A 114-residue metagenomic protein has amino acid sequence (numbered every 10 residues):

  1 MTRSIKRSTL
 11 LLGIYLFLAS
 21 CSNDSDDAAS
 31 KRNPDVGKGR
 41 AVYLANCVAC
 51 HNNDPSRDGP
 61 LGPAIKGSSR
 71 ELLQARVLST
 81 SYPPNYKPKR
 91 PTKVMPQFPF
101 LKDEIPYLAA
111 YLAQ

Functional and structural regions predicted by a protein language model:
M1-A19: Sec-dependent bacterial lipoprotein signal peptides
F17, Y43, P96: Conserved Rossmann-like nucleotide-binding pocket used by diverse enzymes that bind dinucleotide cofactors
C21-V42, D58-L61: Electrostatic cytochrome c docking/interface patches
N23, A49-N52, Q97: Disulfide-rich extracellular modules and peptides
R32-N53, Q74-A75: Sequence/structural segment immediately N-terminal to covalent heme-attachment motifs in c-type and related
D54-P55, S69: A mature extracytoplasmic/lumenal domain signature
A64-Q114: Extracytoplasmic electron-transfer domains, predominantly the class I c-type cytochrome c fold
